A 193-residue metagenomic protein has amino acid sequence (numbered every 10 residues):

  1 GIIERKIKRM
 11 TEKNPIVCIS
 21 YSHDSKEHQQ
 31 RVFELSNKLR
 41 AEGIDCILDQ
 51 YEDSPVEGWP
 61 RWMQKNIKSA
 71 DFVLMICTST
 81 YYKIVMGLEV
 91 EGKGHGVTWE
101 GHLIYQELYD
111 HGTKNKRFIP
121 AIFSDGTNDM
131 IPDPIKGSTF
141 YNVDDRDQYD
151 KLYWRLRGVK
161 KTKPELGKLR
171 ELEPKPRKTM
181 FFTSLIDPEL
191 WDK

Functional and structural regions predicted by a protein language model:
I3-V17, Y21-A41, Y81-Y82, Y109-K193: C-terminal interaction surface of TIR/SEFIR-family domains
H28, W59, V97-E100, Q148: Alpha-helical interaction elements in eukaryotic regulators
E34-K65, Y81-K93, V97: Conserved BB-loop
M63-I67, I131-D133: Short glycine-biased active-site loop of nucleotidyltransferases that positions the nucleotide triphosphate and helps
A70: An anion/phosphate-binding loop that grips the pyrophosphate of nucleotide cofactors and donors
T78: Short glycine-/small-residue-rich Rossmann-like dinucleotide-binding loops
H95-K116: Arginine/glycine-rich "motif VI" loop of SF2 helicases in the C-terminal RecA-like domain
